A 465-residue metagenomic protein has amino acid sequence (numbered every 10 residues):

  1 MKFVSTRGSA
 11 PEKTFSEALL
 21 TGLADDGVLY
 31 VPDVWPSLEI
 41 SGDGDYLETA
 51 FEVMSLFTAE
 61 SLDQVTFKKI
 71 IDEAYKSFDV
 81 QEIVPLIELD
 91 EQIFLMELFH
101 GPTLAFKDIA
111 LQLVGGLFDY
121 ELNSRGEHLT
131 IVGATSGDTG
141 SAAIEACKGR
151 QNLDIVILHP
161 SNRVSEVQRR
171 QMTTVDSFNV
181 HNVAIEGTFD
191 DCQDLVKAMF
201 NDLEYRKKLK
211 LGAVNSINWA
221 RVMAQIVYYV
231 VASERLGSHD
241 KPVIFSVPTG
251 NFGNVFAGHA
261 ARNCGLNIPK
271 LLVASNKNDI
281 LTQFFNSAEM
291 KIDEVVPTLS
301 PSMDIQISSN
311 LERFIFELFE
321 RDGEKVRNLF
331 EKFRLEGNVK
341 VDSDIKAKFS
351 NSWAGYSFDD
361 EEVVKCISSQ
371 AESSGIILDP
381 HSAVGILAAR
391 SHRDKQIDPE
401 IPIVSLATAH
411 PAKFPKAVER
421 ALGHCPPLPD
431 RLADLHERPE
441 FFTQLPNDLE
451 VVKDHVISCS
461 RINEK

Functional and structural regions predicted by a protein language model:
M1-K465: PLP-dependent amino-acid enzyme catalytic core
